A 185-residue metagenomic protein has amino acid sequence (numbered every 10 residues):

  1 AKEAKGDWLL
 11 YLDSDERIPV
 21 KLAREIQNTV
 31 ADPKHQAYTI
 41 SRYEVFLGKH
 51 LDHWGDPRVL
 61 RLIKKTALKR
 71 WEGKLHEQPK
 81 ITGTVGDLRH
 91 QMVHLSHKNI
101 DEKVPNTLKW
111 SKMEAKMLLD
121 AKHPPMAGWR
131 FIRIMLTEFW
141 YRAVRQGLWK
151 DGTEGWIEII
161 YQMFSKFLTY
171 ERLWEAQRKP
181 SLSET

Functional and structural regions predicted by a protein language model:
A1-K2, W8, P19-P180: Catalytic-site signature of metal-activated, phosphate-bearing donor transferases, centered on the GT-A/GT-A-like
E16: Aromatic, loop-rich ligand-recognition surfaces of beta-strand-rich domains
L182-T185: N-proximal low-complexity "stem/linker" segments adjacent to membrane-targeting elements
